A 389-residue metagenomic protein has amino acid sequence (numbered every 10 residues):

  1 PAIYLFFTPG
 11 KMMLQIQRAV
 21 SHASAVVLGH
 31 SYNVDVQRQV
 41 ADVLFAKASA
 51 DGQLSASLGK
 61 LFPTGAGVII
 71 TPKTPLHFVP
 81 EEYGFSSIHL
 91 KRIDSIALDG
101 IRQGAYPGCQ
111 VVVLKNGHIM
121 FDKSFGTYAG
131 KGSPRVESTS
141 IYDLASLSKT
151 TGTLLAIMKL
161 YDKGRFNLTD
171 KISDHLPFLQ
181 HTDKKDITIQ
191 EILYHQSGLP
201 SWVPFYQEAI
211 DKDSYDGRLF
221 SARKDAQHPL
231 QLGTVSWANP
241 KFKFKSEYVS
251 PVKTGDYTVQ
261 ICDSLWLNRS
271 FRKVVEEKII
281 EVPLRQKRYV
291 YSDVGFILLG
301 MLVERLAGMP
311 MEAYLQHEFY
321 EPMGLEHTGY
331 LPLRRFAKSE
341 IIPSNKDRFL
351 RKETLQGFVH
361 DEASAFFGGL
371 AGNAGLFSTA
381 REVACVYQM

Functional and structural regions predicted by a protein language model:
P1-G84: C-terminal non-catalytic regions of proteins with extracellular/luminal or membrane-system context
T8-M13, Y32-D35, T150, L199-P200 (+3 more regions): Solvent-exposed loop/turn segments at secondary-structure junctions within structured extracellular/periplasmic domains
D35, Q39, V43, I88 (+10 more regions): Extracytoplasmic/secreted proteins, especially bacterial periplasmic and envelope-associated proteins
F45-S49, L98, R102-Q103, M158-R165 (+7 more regions): Sec-exported extracytoplasmic/periplasmic mature domains
E82-L144, R165-N167, K273-E281, T354 (+1 more regions): Short, conserved catalytic-motif segment at the N-terminal edge
S86, K149, T379: Short, conserved phosphate/pyrophosphate- and ester-handling motifs at nucleotide-, phospho-/glycolipid
Q103-Q110, G132-Y194, V282-G295, A371-A374: Short active-site loop at a secondary-structure junction that contains or immediately precedes the catalytic residue(s)
K185-M389: Short, surface-exposed loop or secondary-structure junction motifs that flank catalytic or metal-binding residues
